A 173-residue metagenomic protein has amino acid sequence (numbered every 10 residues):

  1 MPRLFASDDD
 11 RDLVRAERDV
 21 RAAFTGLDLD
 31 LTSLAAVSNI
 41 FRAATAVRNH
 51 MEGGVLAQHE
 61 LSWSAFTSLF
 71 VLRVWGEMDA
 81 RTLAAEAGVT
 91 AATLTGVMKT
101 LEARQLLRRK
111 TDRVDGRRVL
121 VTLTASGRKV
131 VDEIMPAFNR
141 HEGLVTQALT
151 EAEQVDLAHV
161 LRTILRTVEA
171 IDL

Functional and structural regions predicted by a protein language model:
M1-A57: N-terminal leader segment of winged-helix/HTH proteins
F41, T45, F70-V74, M135 (+1 more regions): Short, locally clustered residues in the helix-turn-helix/winged-helix DNA-binding domain
A57, A85, E102-A103: Alpha-helical residues within the helix-turn-helix
A65-L69: Short alpha-helical "packing" element that flanks the helix-turn-helix/winged-helix DNA-binding module
W75-D79: Short capping segments at the starts of secondary-structure elements
T90: Helix-turn-helix DNA-binding motif, specifically the short coil turn and the N-cap/start of the second
K99-H159: Charged, amphipathic alpha-helical coiled-coil/dimerization segments
